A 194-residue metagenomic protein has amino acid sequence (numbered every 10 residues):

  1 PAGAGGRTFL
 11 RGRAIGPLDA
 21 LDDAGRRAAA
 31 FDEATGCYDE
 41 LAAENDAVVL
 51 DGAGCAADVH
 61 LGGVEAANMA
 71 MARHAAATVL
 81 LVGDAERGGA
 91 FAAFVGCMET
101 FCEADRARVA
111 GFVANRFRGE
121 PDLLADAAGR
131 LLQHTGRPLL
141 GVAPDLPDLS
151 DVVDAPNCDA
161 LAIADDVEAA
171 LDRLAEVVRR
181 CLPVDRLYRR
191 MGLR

Functional and structural regions predicted by a protein language model:
P1-R194: Flexible phosphate-sensing "switch/lid" loops adjacent to ATP/NTP-binding sites across phosphate-transfer
